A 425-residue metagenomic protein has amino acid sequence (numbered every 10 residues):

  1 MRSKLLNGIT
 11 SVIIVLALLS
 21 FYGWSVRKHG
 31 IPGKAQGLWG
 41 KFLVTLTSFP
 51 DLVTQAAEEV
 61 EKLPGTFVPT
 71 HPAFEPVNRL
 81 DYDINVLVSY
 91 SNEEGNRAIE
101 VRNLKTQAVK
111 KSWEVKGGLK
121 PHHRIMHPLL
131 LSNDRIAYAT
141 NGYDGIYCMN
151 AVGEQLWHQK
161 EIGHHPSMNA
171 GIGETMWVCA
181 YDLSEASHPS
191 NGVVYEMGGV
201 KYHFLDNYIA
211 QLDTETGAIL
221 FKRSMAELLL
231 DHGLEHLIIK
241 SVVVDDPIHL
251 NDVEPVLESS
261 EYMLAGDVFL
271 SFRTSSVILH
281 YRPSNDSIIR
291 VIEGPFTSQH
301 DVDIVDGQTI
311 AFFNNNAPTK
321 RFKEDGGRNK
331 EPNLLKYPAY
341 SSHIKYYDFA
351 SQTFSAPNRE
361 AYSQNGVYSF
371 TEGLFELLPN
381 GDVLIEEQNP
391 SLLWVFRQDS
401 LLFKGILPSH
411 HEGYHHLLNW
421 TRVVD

Functional and structural regions predicted by a protein language model:
M1-K4: Positively charged n-region of N-terminal signal peptides that target proteins for export
N7-D425: Histidine-/acidic-rich catalytic cores in large beta-rich domains
